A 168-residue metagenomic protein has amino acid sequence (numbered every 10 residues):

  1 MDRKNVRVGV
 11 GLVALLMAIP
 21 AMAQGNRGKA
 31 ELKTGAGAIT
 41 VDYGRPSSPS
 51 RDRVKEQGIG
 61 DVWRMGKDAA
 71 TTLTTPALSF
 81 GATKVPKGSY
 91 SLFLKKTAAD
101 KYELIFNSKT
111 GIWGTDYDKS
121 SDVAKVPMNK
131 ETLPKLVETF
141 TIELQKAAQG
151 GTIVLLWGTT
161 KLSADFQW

Functional and structural regions predicted by a protein language model:
M1-G11: Bacterial N-terminal signal peptides that target proteins for export
A18-P20: N-terminal signal peptide c-region/cleavage motif recognized by signal peptidases
M22-K33, T71-S79: Short acidic, Pro/Gly- and aromatic-enriched capping/linker segments at domain boundaries
Q24-R64, K109-W168: Primarily secretory-pathway and cell-envelope proteins
G66-G111: Mid-length scaffold segments of soluble, non-membrane domains
